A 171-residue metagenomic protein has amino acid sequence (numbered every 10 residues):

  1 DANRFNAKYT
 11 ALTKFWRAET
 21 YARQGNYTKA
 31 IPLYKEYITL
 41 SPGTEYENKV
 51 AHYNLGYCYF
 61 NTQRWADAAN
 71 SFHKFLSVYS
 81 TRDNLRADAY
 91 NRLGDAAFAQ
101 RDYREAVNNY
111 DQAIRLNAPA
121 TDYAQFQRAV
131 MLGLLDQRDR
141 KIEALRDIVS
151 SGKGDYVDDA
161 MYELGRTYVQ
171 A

Functional and structural regions predicted by a protein language model:
D1-A171: Acidic, polar-rich low-complexity tracts and alpha-helical solenoid repeat scaffolds
